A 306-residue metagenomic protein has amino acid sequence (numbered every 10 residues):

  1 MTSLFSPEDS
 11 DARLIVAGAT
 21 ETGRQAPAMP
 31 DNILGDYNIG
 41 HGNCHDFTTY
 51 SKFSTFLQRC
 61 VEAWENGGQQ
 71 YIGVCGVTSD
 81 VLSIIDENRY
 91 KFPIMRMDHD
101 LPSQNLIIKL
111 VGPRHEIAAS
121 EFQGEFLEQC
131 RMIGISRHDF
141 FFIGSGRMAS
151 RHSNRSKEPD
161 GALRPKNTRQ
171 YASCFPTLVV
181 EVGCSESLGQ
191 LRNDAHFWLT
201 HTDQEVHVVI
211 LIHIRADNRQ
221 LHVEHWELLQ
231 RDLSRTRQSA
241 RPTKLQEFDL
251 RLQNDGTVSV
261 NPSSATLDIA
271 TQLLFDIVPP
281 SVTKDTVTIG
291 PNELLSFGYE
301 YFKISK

Functional and structural regions predicted by a protein language model:
M1-K306: Gly/Pro/Ser/Thr-rich low-complexity, intrinsically disordered segments predominantly at protein N-termini
